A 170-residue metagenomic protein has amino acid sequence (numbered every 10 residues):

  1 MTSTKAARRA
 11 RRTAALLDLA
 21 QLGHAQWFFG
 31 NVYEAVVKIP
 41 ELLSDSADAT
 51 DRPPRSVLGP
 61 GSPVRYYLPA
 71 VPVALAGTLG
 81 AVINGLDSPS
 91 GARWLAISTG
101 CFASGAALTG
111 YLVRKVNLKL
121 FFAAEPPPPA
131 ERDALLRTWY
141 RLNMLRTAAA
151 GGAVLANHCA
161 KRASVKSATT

Functional and structural regions predicted by a protein language model:
M1-R11: Short, Lys/Arg-rich, polar N-terminal cytosolic tail immediately upstream of the first transmembrane signal-anchor
T2-T4, D18, S62, S88 (+1 more regions): Serine/threonine-rich low-complexity intrinsically disordered regions
A7, L43-S44, R55, G85-W94 (+2 more regions): Flexible extramembrane linkers and terminal tails adjacent to transmembrane helices in organellar membrane proteins
R9-Y33, R65-L112, M144-R162: Hydrophobic alpha-helical topogenic segments used for membrane insertion/localization
T13, G23-A74, F121-L136: Interfacial loop at the N-terminal end of multi-pass membrane proteins
S46, T50, P63, R141 (+2 more regions): Short, surface-exposed, charged/polar-biased interaction segments
D133-L145: Cytosolic juxtamembrane regulatory segments of multi-pass membrane proteins
